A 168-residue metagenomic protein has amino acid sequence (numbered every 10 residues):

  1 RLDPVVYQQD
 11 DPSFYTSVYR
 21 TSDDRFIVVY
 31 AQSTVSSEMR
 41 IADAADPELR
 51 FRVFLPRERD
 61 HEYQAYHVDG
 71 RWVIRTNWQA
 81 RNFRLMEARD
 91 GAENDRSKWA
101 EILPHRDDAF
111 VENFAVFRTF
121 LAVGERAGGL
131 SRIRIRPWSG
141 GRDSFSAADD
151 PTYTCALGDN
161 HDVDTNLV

Functional and structural regions predicted by a protein language model:
R1-V168: Peripheral, non-catalytic segments that deliver or gate enzyme domains
